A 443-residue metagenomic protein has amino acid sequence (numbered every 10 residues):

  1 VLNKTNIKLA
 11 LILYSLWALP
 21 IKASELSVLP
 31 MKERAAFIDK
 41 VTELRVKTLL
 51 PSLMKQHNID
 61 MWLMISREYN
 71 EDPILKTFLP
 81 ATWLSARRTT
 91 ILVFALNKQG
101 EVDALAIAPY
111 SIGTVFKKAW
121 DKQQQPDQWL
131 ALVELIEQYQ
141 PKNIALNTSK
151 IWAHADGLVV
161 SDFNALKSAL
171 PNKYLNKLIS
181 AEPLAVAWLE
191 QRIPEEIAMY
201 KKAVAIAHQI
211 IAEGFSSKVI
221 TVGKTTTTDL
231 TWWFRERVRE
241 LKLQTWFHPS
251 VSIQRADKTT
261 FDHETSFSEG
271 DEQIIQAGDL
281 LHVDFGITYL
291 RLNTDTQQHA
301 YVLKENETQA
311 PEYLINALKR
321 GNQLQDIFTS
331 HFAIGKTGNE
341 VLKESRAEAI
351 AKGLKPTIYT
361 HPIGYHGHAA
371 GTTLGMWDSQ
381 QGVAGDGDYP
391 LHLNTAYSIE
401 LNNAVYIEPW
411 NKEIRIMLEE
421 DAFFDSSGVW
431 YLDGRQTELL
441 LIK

Functional and structural regions predicted by a protein language model:
V1-K4: N-terminal secretory signal peptides that target proteins for export/translocation
N6, A10, T89-T90: Small/flexible residues
K8-A18: Bacterial N-terminal signal peptides
L19-A23: Sec/Tat signal peptide C-region and signal peptidase I cleavage site
S24-K443: Active-site neighborhoods and metal-handling regions in enzymes and metal-associated proteins
